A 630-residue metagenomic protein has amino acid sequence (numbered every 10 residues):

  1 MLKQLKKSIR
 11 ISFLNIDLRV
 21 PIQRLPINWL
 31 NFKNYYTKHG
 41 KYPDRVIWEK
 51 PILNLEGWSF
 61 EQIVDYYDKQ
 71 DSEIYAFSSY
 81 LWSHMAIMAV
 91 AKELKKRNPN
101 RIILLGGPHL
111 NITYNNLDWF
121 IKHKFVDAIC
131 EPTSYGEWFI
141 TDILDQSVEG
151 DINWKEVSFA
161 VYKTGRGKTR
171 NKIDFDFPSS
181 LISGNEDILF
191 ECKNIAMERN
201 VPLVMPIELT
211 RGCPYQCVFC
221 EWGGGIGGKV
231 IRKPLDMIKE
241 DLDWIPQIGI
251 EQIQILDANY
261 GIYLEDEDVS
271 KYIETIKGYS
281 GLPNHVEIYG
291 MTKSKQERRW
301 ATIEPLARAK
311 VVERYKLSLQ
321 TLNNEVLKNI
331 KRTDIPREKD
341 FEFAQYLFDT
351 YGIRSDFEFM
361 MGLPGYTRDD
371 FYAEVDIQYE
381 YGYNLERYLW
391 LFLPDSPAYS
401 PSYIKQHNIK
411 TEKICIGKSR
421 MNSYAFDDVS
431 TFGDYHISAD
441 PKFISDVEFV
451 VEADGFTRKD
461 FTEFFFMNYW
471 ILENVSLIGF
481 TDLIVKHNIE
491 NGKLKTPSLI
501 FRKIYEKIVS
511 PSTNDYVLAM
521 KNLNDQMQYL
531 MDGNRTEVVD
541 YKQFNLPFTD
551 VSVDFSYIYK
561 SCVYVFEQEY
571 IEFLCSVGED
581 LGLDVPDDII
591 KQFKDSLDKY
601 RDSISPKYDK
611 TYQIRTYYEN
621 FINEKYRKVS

Functional and structural regions predicted by a protein language model:
M1-K239, Q247: Acidic, low-complexity intrinsically disordered segments
M1-L14, K38, Y42-R45, V64-E73 (+1 more regions): Radical SAM enzyme core and accessory elements
K3-R19, I74-A76, L104, L235-L363: Conserved SAM/AdoMet-binding glycine-rich loop
V20, T113-N116, Y215, Y263-E265 (+5 more regions): Flexible glycine/acidic-rich beta-alpha junction loops that bind and position SAM and/or redox cofactors in anaerobic
W29, K33, Y67, I87-A91 (+7 more regions): Generic structural signal for well-ordered alpha-helices, preferentially at hydrophobic/aromatic core positions
D68, L117-K122, P246, A307-R308 (+3 more regions): Non-catalytic positions within long, well-ordered alpha-helices that form the structural scaffold/packing of enzyme
S79, G107, P132-T133, D257 (+2 more regions): Glycine-rich, histidine-containing beta strand-loop boundary motifs that form or position
D268-Y279, V312-R314, T367-Y383, N468: Short, electropositive alpha-helical surface patch
